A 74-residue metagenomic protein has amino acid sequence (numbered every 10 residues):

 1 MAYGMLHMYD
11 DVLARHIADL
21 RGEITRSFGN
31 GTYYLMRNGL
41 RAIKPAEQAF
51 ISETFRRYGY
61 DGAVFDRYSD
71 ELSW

Functional and structural regions predicted by a protein language model:
M1-R21, D61-F65, E71: A short, Lys/Arg-rich alpha-helix, primarily the initiator
M5, A42-P45: Loop/helix-junction capping segments adjacent to catalytic residues or to phosphate/diphosphate-binding pockets
R21-T25, S52-F55: The alpha-helix within a helix-turn-helix
F28-I43: Recognition helix of helix-turn-helix/homeodomain-like DNA-binding domains that insert into the DNA major groove
M36, T54, Y68: Residues in the recognition helix of alpha-helical DNA-binding motifs
A46-V64: DNA major-groove recognition helix of helix-turn-helix/homeodomain DNA-binding modules
